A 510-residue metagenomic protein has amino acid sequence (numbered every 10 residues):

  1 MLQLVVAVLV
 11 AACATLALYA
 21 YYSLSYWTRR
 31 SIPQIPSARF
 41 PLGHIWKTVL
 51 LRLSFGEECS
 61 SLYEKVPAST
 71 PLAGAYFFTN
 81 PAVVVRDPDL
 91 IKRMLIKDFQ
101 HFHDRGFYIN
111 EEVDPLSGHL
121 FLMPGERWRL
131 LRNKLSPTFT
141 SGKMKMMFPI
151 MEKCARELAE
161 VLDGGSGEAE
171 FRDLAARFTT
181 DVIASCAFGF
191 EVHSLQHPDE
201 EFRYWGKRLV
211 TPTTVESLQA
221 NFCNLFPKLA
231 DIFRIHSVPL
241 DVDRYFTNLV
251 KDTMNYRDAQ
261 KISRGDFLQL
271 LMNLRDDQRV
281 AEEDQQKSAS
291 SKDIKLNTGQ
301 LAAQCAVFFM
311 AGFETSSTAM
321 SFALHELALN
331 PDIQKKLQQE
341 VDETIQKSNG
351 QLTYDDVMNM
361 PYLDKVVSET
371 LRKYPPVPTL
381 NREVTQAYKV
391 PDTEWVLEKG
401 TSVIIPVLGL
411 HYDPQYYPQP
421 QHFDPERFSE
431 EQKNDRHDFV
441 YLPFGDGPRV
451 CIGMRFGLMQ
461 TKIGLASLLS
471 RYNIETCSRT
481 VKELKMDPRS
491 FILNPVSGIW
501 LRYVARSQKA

Functional and structural regions predicted by a protein language model:
L2, N273, S490-A510: C-terminal helix/juxtamembrane-tail motif
L2-E126, L130, E152-E160, H193 (+3 more regions): N-terminal membrane-proximal hinge/A-helix region immediately C-terminal to the signal-anchor transmembrane segment
K47-T70, N248, D252, L352-E394 (+3 more regions): Conserved cytochrome P450 K-helix E-x-x-R motif and the immediately C-terminal K′/meander segment
H103-P115, M146-T318, K336, Y354: Cytochrome P450 heme-thiolate monooxygenase catalytic core
S117, A306, A311, E431-T461 (+1 more regions): Cytochrome P450 heme-thiolate "Cys pocket" and heme-binding signature region
S316-A328, G464: Short, small-residue alpha-helix embedded
P331-Q334, M454-I492: Cytochrome P450 heme-binding "Cys pocket" and the immediately downstream C-terminal segment
Y374, I405-K433: Conserved cytochrome P450 K-helix/beta-meander segment immediately N-terminal to the heme-binding cysteine loop
